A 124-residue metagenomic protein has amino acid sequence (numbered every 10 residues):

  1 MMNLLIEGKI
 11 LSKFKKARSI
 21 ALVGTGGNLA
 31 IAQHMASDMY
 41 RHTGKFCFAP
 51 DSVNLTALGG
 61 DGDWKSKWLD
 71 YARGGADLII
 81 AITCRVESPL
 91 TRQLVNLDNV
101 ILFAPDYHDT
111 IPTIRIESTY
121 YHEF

Functional and structural regions predicted by a protein language model:
M2-A17: A short, well-structured juxtamembrane/interface segment
A21, T25-F124: Glycine-rich phosphate-binding loops that contact phosphosugars or nucleotide phosphates
